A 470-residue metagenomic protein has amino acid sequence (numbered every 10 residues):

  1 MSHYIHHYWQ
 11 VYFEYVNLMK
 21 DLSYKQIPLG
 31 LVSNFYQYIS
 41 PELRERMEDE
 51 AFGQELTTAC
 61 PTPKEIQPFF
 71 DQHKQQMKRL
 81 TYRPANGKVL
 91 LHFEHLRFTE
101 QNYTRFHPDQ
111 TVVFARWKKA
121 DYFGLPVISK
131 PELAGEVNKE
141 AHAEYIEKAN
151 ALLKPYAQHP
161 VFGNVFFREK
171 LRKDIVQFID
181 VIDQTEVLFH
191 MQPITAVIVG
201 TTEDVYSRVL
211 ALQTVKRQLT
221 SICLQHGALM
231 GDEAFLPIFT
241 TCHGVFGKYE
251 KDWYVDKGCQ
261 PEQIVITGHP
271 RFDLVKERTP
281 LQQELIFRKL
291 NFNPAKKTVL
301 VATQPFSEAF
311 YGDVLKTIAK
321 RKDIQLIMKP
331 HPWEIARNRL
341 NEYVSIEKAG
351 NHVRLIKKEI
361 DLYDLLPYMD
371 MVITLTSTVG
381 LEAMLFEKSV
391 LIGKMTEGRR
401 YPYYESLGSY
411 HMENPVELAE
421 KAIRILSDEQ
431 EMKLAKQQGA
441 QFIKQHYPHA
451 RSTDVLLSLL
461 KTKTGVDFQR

Functional and structural regions predicted by a protein language model:
M1-R470: Catalytic-core helical/loop segments in enzymes performing group transfer/polymerization on anionic/lipid-linked
